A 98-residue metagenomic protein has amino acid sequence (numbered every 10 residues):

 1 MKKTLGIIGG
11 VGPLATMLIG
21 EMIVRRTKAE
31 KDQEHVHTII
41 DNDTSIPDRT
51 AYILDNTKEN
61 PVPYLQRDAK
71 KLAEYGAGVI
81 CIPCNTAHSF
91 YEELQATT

Functional and structural regions predicted by a protein language model:
K2-P63: N-terminal glycine-rich anion-binding loop in soluble enzyme alpha/beta folds
G12-P13, N85-A87: Short glycine-rich anion-binding loops that position phosphate/pyrophosphate groups of nucleotides and phosphorylated
V36, A77-G78, T98: Short, well-ordered coil/turn segments that N-cap beta-strands
I40-D41, G78-C84: Short beta-strand segments at enzyme active-site cores
N60-Y64, I82, T86: Short secondary-structure boundary/capping elements
Q66, K70-G76: Non-catalytic positions within long, well-ordered alpha-helices that form the structural scaffold/packing of enzyme
T86-T98: Short Gly/Thr/Asp-enriched flexible loops that form oxyanion-binding sites at enzyme active sites
